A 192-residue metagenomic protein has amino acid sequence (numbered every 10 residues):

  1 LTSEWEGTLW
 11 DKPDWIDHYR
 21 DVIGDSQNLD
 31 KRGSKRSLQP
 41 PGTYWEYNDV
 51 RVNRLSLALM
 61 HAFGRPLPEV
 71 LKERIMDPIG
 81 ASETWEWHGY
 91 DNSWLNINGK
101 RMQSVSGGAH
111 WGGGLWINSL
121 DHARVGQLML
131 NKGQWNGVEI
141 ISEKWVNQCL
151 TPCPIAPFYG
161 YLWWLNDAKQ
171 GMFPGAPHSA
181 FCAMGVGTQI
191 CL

Functional and structural regions predicted by a protein language model:
L1-T84, L120-A123, Q127-L128: Active-site-adjacent helix/loop patches that line small-molecule binding or acyl-intermediate pockets
E4-E6, V52, N92-S93, H122 (+4 more regions): Solvent-exposed loop/turn segments at secondary-structure junctions within structured extracellular/periplasmic domains
W10, E86-W87, N136-V138: Surface-exposed patches in mature extracellular/periplasmic domains of secreted proteins
L38-Y47, S106-W116, C182-T188: Solvent-exposed loop and edge beta-strand segments that line ligand/cofactor-binding and catalytic clefts
R51, R74, P78-G113: Mid-domain, small-residue-enriched loop/turn segments at the edges of structured enzyme/sensor domains
E83-W87, G114-Q127, L162, C182 (+1 more regions): Structural recognition of the beta-strand scaffold that forms the well-ordered cores of secreted hydrolase catalytic
S93-A109, L150-L192: Active-site Gly/Thr loop motif
M102-H110, N131-P152: A beta-strand-loop signature enriched in Asp, Gly, Thr, and Trp that corresponds to the sialidase/neuraminidase Asp-box
